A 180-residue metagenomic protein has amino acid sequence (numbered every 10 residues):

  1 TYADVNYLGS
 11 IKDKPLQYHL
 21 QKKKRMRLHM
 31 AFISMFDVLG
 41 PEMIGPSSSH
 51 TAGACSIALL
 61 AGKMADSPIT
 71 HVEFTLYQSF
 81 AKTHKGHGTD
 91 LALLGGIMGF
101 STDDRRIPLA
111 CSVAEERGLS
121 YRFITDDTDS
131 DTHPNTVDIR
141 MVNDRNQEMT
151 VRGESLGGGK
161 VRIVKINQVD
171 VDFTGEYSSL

Functional and structural regions predicted by a protein language model:
Y2-L8: Extreme N-terminal basic, low-complexity initiation segments that serve as generic localization/processing leaders
I11-H29: Short, Lys/Arg-enriched N-terminal segments with co-localized hydrophobic residues within the first ~10-30 amino acids
R27-M35, D66-H71: Acidic-glycine-rich active-site phosphate/pyrophosphate-binding loop
G40-L60: Conserved phosphate/anionic-ligand binding catalytic regions in large, soluble enzymes, centered on
G62-L76, S101, I107, Y121 (+1 more regions): Non-transmembrane, aqueous-exposed alpha-helical and coiled segments at domain scale
E73, Y77-R117: A structural-propensity feature for long, helix-poor, extended segments
E115, L119-E154: C-terminal edge-of-domain segments
Y121-F123, V151-L180: A conserved regulatory-domain signal marking ACT and ACT-like small-molecule sensing domains and adjacent regulatory
